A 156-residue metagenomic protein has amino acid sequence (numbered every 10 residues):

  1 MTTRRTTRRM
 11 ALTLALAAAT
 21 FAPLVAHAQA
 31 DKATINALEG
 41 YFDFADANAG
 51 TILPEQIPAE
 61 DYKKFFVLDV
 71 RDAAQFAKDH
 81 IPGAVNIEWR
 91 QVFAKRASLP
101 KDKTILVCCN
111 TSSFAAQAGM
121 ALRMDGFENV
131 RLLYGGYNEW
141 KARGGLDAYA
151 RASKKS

Functional and structural regions predicted by a protein language model:
T2-R9, T13, L24-P58, Y62-F65 (+2 more regions): Rhodanese-like catalytic fold shared by cysteine-dependent sulfurtransferases and DSP/PTP-type phosphatases
A19-T20: Hydrophobic alpha-helical transmembrane segments of integral membrane proteins, especially lipid-exposed positions
L68: Active-site flanking residues adjacent to catalytic metal/cofactor-binding acidic residues
